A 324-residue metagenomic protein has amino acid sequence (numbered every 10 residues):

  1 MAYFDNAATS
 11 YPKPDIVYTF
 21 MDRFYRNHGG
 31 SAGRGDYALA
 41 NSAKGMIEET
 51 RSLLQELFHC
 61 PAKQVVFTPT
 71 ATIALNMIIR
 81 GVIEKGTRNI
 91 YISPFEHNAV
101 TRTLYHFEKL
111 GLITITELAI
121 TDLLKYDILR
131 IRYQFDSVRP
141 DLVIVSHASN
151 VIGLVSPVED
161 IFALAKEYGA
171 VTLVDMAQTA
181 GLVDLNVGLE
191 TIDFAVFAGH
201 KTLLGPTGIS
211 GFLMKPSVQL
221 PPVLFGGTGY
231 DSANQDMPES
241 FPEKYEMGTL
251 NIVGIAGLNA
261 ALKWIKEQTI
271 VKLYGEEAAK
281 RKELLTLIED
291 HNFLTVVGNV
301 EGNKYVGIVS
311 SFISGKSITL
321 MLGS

Functional and structural regions predicted by a protein language model:
M1-S324: Pyridoxal 5′-phosphate
